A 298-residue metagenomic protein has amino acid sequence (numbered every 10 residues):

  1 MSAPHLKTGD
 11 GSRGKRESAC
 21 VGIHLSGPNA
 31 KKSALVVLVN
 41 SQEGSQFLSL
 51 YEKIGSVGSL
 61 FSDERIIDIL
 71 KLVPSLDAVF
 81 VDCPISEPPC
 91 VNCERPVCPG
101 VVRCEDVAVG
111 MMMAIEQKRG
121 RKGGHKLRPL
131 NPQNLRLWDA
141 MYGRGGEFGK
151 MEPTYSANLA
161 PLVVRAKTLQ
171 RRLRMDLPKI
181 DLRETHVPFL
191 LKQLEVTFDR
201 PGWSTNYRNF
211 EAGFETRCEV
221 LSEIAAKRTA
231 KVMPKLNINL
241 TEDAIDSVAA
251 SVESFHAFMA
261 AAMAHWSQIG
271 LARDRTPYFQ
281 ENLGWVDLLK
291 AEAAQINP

Functional and structural regions predicted by a protein language model:
S2-V21, L25-P298: RNase H-like (RuvC/DEDD) metal-dependent nuclease/polynucleotide-processing core
